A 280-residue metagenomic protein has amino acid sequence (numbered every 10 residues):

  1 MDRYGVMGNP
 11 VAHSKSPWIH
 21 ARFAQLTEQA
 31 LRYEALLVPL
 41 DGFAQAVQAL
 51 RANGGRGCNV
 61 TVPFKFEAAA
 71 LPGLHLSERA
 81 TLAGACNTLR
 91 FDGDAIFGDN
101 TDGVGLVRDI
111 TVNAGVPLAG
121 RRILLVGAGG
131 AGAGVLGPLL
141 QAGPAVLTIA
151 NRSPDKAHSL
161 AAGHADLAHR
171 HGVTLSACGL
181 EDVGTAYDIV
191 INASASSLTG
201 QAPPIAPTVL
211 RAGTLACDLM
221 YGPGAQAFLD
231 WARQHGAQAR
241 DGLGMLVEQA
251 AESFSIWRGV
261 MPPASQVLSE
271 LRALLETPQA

Functional and structural regions predicted by a protein language model:
M1-A114: Phosphate/diphosphate ligand-binding glycine-rich loop within oxidoreductases
G8, G98-G103, I110, A114 (+3 more regions): Glycine-rich adenosine-cofactor-binding loop
R56, T61-A69, G130-A131, A195-L198 (+1 more regions): Short glycine-rich anion-binding loops that position phosphate/pyrophosphate groups of nucleotides and phosphorylated
G103, T214-A264, E270: Rossmann-fold NAD(P)-binding glycine/threonine-rich loop
G137-Q141, I149-H164, C178-Q201: Active-site rim beta-loop-alpha module in soluble metabolic enzymes
Q141-V146, H235-Q238: Conserved S-adenosyl-L-methionine
R170-A239: Rossmann-like adenosine-cofactor binding region
S265-A280: A short, charged, Gly/Pro-tolerant segment at domain boundaries
